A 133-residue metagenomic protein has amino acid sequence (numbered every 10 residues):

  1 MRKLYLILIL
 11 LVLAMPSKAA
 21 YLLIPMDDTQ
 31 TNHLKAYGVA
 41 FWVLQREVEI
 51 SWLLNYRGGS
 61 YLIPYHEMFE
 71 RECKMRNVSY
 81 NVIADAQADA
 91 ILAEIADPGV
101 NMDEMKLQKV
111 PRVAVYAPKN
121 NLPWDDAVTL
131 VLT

Functional and structural regions predicted by a protein language model:
L4-M15: Sec-dependent N-terminal signal peptides
S17-A20: Boundary at the C-terminal end of the N-terminal hydrophobic targeting segment
L22-M26: A short beta-strand micro-motif
Q30, K35-V39, Q45-V48, Y56-Y65 (+1 more regions): Aromatic-Pro/Gly-enriched surface loop or interdomain linker that acts as a lid/target-recognition segment
V48-E49, V78: Short glycine/serine/threonine/alanine-rich loop segments
W52: N-terminal carbohydrate-binding/catalytic regions of secreted carbohydrate-active enzymes
F69-V82: Short amphipathic alpha-helices in soluble, non-transmembrane regions that often serve as interface/regulatory elements
